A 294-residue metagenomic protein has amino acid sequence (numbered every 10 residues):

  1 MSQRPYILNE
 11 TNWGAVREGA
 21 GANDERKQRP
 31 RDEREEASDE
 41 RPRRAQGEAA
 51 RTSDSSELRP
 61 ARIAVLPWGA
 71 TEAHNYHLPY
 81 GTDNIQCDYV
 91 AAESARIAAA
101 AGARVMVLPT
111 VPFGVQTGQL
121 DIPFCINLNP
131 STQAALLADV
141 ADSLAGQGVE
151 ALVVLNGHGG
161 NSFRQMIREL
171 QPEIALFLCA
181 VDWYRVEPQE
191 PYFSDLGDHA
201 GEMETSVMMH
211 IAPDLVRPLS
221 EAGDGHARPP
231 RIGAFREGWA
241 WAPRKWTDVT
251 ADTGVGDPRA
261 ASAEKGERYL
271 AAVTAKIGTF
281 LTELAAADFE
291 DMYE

Functional and structural regions predicted by a protein language model:
M1-R26, R41, R51-V153, G157-E294: Extended, histidine- and acidic-residue-enriched regions that form the cofactor-binding/catalytic faces
A22-E25, P30, A37, A45: Low-complexity, intrinsically disordered tandem-repeat tracts enriched in small residues
R34, E48-T52: Compositionally biased, low-complexity segments
